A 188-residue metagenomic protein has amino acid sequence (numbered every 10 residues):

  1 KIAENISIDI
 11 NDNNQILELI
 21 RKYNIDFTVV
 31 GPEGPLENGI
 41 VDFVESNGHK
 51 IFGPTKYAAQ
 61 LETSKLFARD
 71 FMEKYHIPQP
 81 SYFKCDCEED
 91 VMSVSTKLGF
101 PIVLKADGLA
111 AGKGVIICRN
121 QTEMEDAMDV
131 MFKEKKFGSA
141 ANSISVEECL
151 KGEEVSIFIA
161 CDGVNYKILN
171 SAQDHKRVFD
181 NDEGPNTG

Functional and structural regions predicted by a protein language model:
K1-Y57, E89: ATP-binding N-terminal substructure of ATP-dependent carboxylate-amine bond-forming enzymes
L17-E18, Q60-L66, F179-N181: Short, charged, surface-exposed secondary-structure boundary motifs
L19, S93-V94, A127: CheY-like receiver
F27, P78-P80, K97, P101-L104 (+1 more regions): Conserved ATP-binding module of the ATP-grasp superfamily
P35-N38, A110, M124, G152-E153 (+2 more regions): Glycine-rich nucleotide phosphate-binding loop and flanking beta-alpha elements of Rossmann-like dinucleotide-binding
F52-G114: A conserved helix-loop-beta module that forms one wall/lid of the active-site cleft in ATP-utilizing catalytic domains
C85, V115-N120, I159-D162, L169-N170: Short beta-strand-to-turn element immediately C-terminal to the catalytic PLP-Schiff-base lysine in fold type I
M131-K135, L150-T187: Phosphate-binding core of ATP-grasp and ATP-grasp-like enzymes
